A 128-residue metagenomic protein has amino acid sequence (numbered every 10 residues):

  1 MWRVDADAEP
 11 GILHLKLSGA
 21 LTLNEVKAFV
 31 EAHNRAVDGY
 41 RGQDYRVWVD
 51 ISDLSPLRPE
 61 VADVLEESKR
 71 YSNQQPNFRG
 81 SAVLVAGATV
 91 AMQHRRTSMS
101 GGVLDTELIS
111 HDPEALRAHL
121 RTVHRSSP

Functional and structural regions predicted by a protein language model:
M1-P128: Amphipathic, Lys/Arg-enriched alpha-helical "gate/interface" segment within cytosolic domains that mediates
